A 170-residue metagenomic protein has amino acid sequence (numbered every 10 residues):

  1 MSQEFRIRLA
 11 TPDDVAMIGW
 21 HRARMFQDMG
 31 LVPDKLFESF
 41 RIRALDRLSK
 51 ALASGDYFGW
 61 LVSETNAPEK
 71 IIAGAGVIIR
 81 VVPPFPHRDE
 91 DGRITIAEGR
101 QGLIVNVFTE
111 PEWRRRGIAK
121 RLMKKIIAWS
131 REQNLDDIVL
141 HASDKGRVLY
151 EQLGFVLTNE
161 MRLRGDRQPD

Functional and structural regions predicted by a protein language model:
M1-D13, R24, D170: Conserved N-terminal entry element of GNAT/NAT acetyltransferase domains
W20-K35: Helix-loop element at the rim of GNAT/NAT acetyltransferase active sites that forms part of the acceptor-substrate
F37-E64: Active-site rim helix/loop that mediates acceptor-substrate recognition in acyltransferases
N66-N106, R114, P169-D170: Conserved acyl-donor/pantetheine-binding loop and adjacent beta-alpha core of acyl/acetyltransferases and related
W113, G117-K125: Conserved acetyl-CoA pyrophosphate-binding loop and the N-cap/start of the following alpha-helix in GNAT-like
K120, E132, D144-R164: Conserved active-site alpha-helix within GNAT-family acetyltransferase domains
M123, S130-A142: Conserved GNAT acetyl-CoA-binding A-motif
